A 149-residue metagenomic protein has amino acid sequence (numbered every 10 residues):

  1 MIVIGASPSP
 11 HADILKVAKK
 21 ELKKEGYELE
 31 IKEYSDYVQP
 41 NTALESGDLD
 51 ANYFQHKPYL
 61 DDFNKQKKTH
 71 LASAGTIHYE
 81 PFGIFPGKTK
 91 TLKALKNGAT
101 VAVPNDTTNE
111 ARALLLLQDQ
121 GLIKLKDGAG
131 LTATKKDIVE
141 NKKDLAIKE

Functional and structural regions predicted by a protein language model:
M1-S9, Y27-E33, T100-V101: Short, well-ordered beta-strand elements
S9, D36-Y37, G47, A51-D61 (+1 more regions): Beta->alpha turn/N-cap motifs
I31-T42, A129-E149: Short helix-initiation/N-cap motifs at beta->coil->alpha
Q39-N41, L49, A113: Short, hydrophobic alpha-helical packing/hinge segments within bilobed ligand-binding/sensory domains
E45-Q55, A99, L122, K143-A146: Alpha-to-beta junction loops
D62-A74, T89-K90: Ligand-binding "clamshell"
H70-H78, L145-K148: Short beta-strand->loop
A74-I123: A conserved helix-loop-strand patch within extracytoplasmic ligand-binding domains of the periplasmic binding
